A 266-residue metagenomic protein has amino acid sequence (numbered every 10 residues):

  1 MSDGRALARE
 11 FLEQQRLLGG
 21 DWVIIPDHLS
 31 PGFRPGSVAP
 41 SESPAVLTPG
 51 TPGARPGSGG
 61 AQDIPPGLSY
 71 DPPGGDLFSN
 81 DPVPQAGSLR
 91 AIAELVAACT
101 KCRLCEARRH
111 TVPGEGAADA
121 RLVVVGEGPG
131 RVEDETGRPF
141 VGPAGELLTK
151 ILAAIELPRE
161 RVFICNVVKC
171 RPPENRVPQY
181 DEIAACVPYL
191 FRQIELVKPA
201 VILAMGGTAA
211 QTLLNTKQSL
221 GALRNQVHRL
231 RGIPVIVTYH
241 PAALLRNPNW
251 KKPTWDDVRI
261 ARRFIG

Functional and structural regions predicted by a protein language model:
A6-R9, D21-G36, P40-G266: A polyanion-binding, active-site-adjacent surface
L12: N-terminal glycine-rich, Lys/His-bearing helix-loop that initiates the first secondary-structure elements of many
